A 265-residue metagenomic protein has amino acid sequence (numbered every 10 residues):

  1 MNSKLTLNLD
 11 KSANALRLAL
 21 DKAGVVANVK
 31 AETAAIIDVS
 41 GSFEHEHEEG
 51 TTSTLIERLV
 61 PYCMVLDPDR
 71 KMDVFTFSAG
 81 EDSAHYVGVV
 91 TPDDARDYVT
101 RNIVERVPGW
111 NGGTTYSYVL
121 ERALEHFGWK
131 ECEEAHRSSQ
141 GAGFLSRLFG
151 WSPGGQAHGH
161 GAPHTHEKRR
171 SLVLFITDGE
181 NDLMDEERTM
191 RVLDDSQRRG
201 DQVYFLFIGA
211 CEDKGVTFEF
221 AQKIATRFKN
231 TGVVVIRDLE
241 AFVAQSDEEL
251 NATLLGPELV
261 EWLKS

Functional and structural regions predicted by a protein language model:
M1-A35, S40-E48, G155-Q156: Acidic, polar low-complexity linker/tail segments
L5-S12, E48-L55, N111-L124, D185 (+1 more regions): Phosphate/oxyanion-binding active-site loops and adjacent basic polyanion-contact surfaces
V29-V90, V173: Von Willebrand factor
I37-S40, R169-E186, I208-A210: DG-centered beta-turn motif at the end of beta-strands
E44-H45, N181-R191, K214-T217: Extracytoplasmic/secreted cell-surface and envelope-processing proteins
D73-V104, F218-Q222: Short beta-strand-loop
Y98-K168, L183, G209-T217: Von Willebrand factor
S196-S265: Von Willebrand factor type A / integrin I
